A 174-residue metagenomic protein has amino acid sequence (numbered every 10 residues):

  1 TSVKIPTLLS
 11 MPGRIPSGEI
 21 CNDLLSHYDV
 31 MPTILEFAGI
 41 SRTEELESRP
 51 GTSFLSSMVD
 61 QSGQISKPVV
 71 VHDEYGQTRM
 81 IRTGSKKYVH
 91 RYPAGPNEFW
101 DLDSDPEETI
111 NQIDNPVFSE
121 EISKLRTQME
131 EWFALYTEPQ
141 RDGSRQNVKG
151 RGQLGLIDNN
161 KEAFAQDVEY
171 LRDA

Functional and structural regions predicted by a protein language model:
T1-Q64: Substrate-binding rim/cap in mid-to-C-terminal beta-strand-loop elements of soluble/periplasmic
S2-V3, L25-P32, R49-T52, T83 (+5 more regions): A structural signal for well-ordered alpha-helical segments within the folded catalytic domains of diverse enzymes
M11, I81-G84, H90-R91, L102: Active-site beta-strand termini and strand-to-loop segments that position acidic
I15-G18, E107-N111: Short small-residue beta-strand/loop micro-motif enriched in glycine and branched aliphatics
V30, D114-A174: Long, internal low-complexity/basic segments
M31-L35, L55, V59, W100 (+2 more regions): Non-transmembrane alpha-helical segments in soluble domains of secreted/periplasmic/extracellular proteins
G63, Y75, P93-A94, V117: Short strand-connecting beta-turns/loops that link adjacent beta-strands
Q64-V71, Q146-N147: WW-domain-binding short linear motifs
